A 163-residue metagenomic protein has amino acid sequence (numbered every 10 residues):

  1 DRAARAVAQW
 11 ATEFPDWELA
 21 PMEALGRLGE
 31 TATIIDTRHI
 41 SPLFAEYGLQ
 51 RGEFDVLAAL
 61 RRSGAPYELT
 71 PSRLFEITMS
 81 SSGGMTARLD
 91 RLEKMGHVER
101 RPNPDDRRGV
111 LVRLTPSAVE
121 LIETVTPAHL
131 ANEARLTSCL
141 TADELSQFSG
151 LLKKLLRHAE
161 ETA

Functional and structural regions predicted by a protein language model:
D1-D16, D143-A163: C-terminal regulatory/oligomerization modules of transcriptional regulators
D1-Y47: N-terminal leader segment of winged-helix/HTH proteins
Q9, E13, I34, R38 (+8 more regions): Solvent-exposed, charged/polar functional surfaces in cytosolic regulatory/catalytic domains
L19, T33, T37-S81, A163: N-terminal helix-turn-helix DNA-binding core of bacterial DNA-binding proteins
G26-G29, T33, E123, S146 (+1 more regions): Generic structural signal for well-ordered, non-transmembrane alpha-helical segments in soluble/cytosolic regions
R27, D55-A59, E120, Q147: Pre-recognition alpha-helix immediately N-terminal to the DNA-recognition helix within helix-turn-helix or winged-helix
R88-G150: Charged, amphipathic alpha-helical coiled-coil/dimerization segments
